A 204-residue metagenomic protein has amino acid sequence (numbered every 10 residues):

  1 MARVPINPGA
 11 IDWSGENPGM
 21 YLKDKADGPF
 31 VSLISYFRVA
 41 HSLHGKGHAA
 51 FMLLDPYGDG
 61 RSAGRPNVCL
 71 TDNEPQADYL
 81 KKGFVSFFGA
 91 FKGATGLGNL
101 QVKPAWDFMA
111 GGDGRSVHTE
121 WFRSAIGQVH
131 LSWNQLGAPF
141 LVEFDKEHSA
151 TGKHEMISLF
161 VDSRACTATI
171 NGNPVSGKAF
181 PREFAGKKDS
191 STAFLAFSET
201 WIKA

Functional and structural regions predicted by a protein language model:
M1-A204: Targeting-peptide/extracellular-domain and disordered-appendage signature
